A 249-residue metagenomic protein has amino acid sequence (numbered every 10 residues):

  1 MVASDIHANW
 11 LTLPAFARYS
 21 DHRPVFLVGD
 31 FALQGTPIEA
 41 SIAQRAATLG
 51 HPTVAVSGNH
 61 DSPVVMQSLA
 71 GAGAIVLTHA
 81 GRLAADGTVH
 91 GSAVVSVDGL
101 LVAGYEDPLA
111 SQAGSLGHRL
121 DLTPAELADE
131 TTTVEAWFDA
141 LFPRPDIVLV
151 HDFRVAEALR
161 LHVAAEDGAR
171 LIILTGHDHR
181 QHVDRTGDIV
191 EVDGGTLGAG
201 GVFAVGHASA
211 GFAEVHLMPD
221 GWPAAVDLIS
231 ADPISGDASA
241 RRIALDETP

Functional and structural regions predicted by a protein language model:
M1, S235-P249: N-terminal low-complexity, Pro/Thr-rich disordered segments that flank secretion/membrane-targeting signals
A3, A8-V94: Core catalytic region of metal-dependent phosphoesterases/phosphodiesterases, especially metallo-beta-lactamase-like
S4-A8, A32-L33, S111-A125, G201-H207: Acidic/histidine-rich helix-loop elements that form or flank divalent-metal/phosphate-binding sites at the catalytic
I6-A8, F31-Q34, N59-P63, R82-A85 (+4 more regions): Solvent-exposed loop/turn segments at secondary-structure junctions within structured extracellular/periplasmic domains
R18-S20, D98-I189: His/acidic metal-ligating clusters that form di-metal
A46-A55, D61, D152-G236: Conserved beta-sheet core of the metallophosphoesterase superfamily
H90-S92, L100, A208-F212: Short hydrophobic/aromatic beta-strand or adjacent loop that forms the aromatic wall/cage of a ligand/substrate-binding
